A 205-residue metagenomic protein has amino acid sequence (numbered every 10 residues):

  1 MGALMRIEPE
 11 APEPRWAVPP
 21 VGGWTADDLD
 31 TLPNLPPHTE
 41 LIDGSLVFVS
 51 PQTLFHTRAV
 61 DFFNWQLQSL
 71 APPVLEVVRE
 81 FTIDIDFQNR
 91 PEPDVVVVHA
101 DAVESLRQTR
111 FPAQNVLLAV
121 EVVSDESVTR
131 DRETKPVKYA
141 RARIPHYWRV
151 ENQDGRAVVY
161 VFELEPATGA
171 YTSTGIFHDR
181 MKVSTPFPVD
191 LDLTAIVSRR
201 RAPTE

Functional and structural regions predicted by a protein language model:
M1-E205: Gly/Pro/Ser/Thr-rich low-complexity, intrinsically disordered segments predominantly at protein N-termini
